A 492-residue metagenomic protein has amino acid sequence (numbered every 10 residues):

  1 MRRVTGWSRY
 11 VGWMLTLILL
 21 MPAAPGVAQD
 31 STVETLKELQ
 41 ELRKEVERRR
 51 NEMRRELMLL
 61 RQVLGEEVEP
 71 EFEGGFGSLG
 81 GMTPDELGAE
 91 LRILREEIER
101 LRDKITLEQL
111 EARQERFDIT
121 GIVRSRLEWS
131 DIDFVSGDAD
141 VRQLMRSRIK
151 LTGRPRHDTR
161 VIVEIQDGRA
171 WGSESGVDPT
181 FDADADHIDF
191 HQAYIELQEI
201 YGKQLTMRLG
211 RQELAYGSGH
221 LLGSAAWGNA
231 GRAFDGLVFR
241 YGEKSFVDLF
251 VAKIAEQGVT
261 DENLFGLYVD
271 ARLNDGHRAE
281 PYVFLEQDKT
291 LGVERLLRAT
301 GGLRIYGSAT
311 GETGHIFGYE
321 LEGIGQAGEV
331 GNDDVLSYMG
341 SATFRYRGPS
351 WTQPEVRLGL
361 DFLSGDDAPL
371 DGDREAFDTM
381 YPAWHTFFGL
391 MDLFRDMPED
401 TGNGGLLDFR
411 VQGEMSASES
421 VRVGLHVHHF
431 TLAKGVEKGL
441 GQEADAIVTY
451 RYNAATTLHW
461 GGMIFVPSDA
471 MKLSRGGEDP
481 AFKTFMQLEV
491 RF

Functional and structural regions predicted by a protein language model:
R2-M14: Bacterial N-terminal signal peptides that target proteins for export
G12-P22: Bacterial N-terminal signal peptides
G26-D138, T352-V356, A368: N-terminal periplasmic/intermembrane-space "pro-region" immediately following the signal or transit peptide
R126-R146, T152-M207, A215-S224, E329-V335 (+3 more regions): Surface-exposed loop and membrane-interface regions of Gram-negative outer-membrane beta-barrel proteins
Y201-M207, L222-L370, V411, S416 (+4 more regions): Signature for the C-terminal beta-barrel architecture of outer-membrane proteins
P369-G405: Flexible glycine-rich, low-complexity coil/linker segments exposed to the extracellular/periplasmic environment
M397-F430, L473: Exposed, low-structure sequence patches enriched in small/polar residues
D479-F492: Outer-membrane beta-barrel "beta-signal"
